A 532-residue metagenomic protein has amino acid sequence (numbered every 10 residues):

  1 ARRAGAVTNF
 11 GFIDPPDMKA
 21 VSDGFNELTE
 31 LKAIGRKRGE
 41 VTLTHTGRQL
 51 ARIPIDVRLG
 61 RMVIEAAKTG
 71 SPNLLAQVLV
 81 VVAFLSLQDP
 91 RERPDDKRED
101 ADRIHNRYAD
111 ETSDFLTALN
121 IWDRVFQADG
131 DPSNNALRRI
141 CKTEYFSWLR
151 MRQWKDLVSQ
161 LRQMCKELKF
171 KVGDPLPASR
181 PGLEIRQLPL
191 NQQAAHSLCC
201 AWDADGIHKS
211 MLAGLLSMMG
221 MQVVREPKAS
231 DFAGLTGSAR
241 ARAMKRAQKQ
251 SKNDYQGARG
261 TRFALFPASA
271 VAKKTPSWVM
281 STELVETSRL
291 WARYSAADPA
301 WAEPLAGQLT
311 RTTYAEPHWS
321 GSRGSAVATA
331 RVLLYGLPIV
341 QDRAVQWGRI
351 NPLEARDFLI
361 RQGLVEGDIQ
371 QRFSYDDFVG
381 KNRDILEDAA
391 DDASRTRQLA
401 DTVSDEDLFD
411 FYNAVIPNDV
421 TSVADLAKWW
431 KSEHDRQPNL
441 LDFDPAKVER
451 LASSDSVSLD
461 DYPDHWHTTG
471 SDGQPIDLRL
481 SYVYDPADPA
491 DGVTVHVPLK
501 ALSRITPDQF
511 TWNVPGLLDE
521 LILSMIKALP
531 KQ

Functional and structural regions predicted by a protein language model:
A1-R323, L353, D357, R383 (+3 more regions): Second RecA-like catalytic domain
M164, D174-D254, A268, P304-Q532: A positional "C-terminalness" feature that preferentially activates on distal terminal regions of long, nucleic
